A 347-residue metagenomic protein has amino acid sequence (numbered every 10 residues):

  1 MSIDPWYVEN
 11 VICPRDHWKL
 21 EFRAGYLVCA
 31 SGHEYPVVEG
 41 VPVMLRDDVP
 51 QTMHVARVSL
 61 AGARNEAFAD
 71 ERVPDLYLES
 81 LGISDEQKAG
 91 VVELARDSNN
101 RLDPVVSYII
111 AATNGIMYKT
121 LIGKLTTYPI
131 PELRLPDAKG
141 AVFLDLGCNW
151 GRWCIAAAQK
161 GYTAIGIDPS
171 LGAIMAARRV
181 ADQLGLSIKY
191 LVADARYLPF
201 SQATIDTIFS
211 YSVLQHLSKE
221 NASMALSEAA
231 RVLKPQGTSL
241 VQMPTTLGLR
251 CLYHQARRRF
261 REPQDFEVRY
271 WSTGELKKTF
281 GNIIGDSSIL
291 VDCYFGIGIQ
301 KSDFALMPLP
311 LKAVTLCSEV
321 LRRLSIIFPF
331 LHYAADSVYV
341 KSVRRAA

Functional and structural regions predicted by a protein language model:
I3-E9, L240, A256-R258, L290-A347: A C-terminal cap/extension of S-adenosyl-L-methionine-dependent methyltransferases that defines the acceptor-substrate
K19-A112: N-terminal, positively charged/glycine-rich alpha-helical extensions of SAM-dependent methyltransferases
V105, A111-A141: Conserved alpha-helix/loop element of class I SAM-dependent methyltransferases that forms part of the SAM/SAH-binding
L144, W150-Y197: Class I SAM-dependent methyltransferase SAM/SAH-binding core
F209: A conserved beta-strand element that flanks and buttresses the S-adenosyl-L-methionine
S223-P235: A short glycine-rich, Lys/Arg-flanked "PGG" loop and its adjoining helix->strand segment in the class I
S239-E262: Conserved class I S-adenosyl-L-methionine
R258-E275: Acceptor-substrate binding/catalytic loop of class I
